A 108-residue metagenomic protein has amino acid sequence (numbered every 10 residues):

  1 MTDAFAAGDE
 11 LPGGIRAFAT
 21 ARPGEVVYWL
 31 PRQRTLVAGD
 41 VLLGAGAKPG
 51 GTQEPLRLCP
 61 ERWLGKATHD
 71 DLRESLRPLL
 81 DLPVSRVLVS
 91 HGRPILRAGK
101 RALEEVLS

Functional and structural regions predicted by a protein language model:
M1-L11: Active-site HxH/HxHxD metal-binding segment of metal-dependent hydrolases
R16, T20-E105: Metallo-beta-lactamase
S108: Basic, nucleic-acid-binding surfaces and adjacent catalytic neighborhoods in DNA/RNA-processing proteins
